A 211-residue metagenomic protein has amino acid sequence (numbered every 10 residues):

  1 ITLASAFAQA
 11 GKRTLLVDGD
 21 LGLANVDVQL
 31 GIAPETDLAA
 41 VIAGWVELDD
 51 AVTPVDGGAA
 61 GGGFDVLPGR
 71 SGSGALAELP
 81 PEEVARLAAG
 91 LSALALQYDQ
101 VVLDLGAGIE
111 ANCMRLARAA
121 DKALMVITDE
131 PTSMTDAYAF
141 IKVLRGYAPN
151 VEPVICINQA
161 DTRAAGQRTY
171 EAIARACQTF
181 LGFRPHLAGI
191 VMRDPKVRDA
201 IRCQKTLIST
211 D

Functional and structural regions predicted by a protein language model:
I1-G19: A conserved segment at the C-terminal end of the G1
A8, A117, R145: Gly/Ala-rich phosphate-binding loop of Rossmann-like dinucleotide-binding domains, activating on the conserved
L16, L103, M125, I155-I157: Structural beta-sheet core signal
L16-L96, P195-T206: P-loop/Walker-type NTP enzyme "switch/lid" segment
L21-L23, S71-G74, G108, E130-T132 (+2 more regions): Conserved nucleotide-binding/hydrolysis micro-motifs of P-loop NTPases
G90-Q100, E110-T132: Inter-motif core of Ras-like GTPase G domains
M134-N150: Conserved C-terminal guanine-recognition region of P-loop GTPase G domains, centered on the G4
N150-D211: C-terminal lobe/tail of nucleotide-utilizing enzymes
